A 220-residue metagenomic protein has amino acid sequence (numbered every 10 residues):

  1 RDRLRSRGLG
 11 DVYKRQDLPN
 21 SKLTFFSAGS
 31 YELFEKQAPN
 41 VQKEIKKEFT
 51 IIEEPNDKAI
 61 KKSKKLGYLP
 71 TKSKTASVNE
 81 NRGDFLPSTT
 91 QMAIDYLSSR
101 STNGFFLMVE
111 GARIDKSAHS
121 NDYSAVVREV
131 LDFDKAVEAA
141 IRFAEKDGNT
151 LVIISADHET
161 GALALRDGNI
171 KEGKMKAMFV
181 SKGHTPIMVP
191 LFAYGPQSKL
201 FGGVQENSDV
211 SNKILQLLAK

Functional and structural regions predicted by a protein language model:
R1, Y31-E35, K58, S73-A76 (+4 more regions): Solvent-exposed loop/turn segments at secondary-structure junctions within structured extracellular/periplasmic domains
D2-Y13: Single conserved hydrophobic/aromatic residue that forms the stacking wall/gate of nucleotide- or nucleobase-binding
S21-F25, K47-T50, K64-L66, S99-F106 (+3 more regions): Loop/turn elements at helix/coil->beta-strand transitions in domains of secreted/extracellular proteins
T24-G29, G67-P70, F105-E110, D115 (+3 more regions): Structural recognition of the beta-strand scaffold that forms the well-ordered cores of secreted hydrolase catalytic
F26-T75: Long, well-ordered, tryptophan-enriched scaffold segments
K72-S77, T90-I94, S101-G104, M108-A136: Active-site His/acidic residue clusters
L131-I170: Metal-dependent active-site segment of extracytoplasmic phospho-/sulfohydrolases and closely related
V180-N207, S211: Substrate-binding rim/cap in mid-to-C-terminal beta-strand-loop elements of soluble/periplasmic
